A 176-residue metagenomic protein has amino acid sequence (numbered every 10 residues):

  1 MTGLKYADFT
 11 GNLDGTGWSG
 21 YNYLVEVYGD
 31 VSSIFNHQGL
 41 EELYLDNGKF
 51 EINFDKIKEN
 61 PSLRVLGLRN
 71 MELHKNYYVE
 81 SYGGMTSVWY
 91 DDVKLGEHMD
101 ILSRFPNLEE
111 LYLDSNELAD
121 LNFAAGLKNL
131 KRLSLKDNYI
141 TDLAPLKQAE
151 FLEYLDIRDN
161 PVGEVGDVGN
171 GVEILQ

Functional and structural regions predicted by a protein language model:
M1, A7, T16, V27-I34 (+6 more regions): Canonical leucine-rich repeat
L4, L24, L40, E51 (+8 more regions): Conserved hydrophobic position(s) of the canonical leucine-rich repeat
A7-F9, T16, N22, L43-L45 (+6 more regions): Conserved hydrophobic beta-strand positions in leucine-rich repeat
N12, N22-V25, G48, M71 (+4 more regions): Conserved "Asn-ladder"/turn position within leucine-rich repeats
N12-Y28, H74-G96: Intrinsically disordered, low-complexity Ser/Thr- and acidic-rich flexible linkers and loops, especially at boundaries
F50-I52, L73-H74, L118-A119, I140-T141 (+2 more regions): Extracellular beta-strand scaffolds
E109, G126, K131-L135, T141-Q148: A detector of tandem-repeat and repeat-rich interaction/domain scaffolds
L143-Q176: Leucine-rich solenoid repeat scaffolds
